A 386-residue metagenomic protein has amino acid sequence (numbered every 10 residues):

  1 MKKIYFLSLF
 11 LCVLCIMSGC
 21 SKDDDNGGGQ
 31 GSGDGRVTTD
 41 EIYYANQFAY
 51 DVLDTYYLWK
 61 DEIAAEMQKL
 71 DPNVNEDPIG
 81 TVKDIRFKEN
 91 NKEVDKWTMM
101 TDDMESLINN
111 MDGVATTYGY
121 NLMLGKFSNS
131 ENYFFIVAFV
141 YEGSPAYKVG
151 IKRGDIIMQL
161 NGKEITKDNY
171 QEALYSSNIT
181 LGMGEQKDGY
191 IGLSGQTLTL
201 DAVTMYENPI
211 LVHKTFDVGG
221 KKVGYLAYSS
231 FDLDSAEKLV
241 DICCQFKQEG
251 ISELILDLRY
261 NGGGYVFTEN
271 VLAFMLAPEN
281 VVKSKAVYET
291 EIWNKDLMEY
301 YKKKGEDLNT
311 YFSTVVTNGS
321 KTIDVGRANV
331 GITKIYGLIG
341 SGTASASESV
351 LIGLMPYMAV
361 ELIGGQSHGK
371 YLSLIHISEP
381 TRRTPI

Functional and structural regions predicted by a protein language model:
M1-I4: Positively charged n-region of N-terminal signal peptides that target proteins for export
F6-L11: Sec-dependent N-terminal signal peptides
I16-G19: C-terminal motif of bacterial Sec signal peptides marking the signal peptidase cleavage site
S21-L254, G262, T268, P278-V281 (+1 more regions): Flexible, low-complexity junctional segments that flank or bridge functional domains
W59-L70, L258, K283-E291, V325-A328 (+1 more regions): Surface-exposed patches in mature extracellular/periplasmic domains of secreted proteins
V266-K334, H376: Gly/Ser/Thr-rich loop/hinge elements
G342-A344, Y357-Y371: Short, well-structured beta-strand/strand-turn elements
H376-I386: Single conserved hydrophobic/aromatic residue that forms the stacking wall/gate of nucleotide- or nucleobase-binding
